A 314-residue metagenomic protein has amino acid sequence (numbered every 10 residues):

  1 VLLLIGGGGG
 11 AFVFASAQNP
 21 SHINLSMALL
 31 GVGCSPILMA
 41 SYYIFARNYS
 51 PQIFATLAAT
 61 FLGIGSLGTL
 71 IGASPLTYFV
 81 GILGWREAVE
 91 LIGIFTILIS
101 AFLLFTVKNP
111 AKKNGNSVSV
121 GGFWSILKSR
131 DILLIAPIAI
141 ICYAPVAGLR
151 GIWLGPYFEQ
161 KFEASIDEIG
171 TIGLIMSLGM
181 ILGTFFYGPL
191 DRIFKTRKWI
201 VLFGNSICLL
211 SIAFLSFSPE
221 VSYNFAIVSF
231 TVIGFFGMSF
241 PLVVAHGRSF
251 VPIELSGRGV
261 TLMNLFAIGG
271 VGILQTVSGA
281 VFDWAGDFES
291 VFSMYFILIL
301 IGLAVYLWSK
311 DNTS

Functional and structural regions predicted by a protein language model:
V1-F12, W199-A213: Structural signature of the two symmetry-related core transmembrane helices
S26-I64: Cytoplasmic helix-loop-helix junction between adjacent transmembrane helices in 12-TM secondary transporters
P36-Y49, M238-P252: Intracellular juxtamembrane helix-capping segments at the cytosolic ends of symmetry-related transmembrane helices
T60-V107: Helix-loop-helix hairpin linking two adjacent transmembrane segments in secondary transporters
N109-A136: Juxtamembrane intracellular "pre-TM" segments in multi-pass secondary transporters
D131-T184, L274-Q275, G279: Extracytoplasmic gate region of multi-pass secondary transporters
G183-T196, F282: Helix-to-loop junctions at the C-terminal end of transmembrane segments in multipass secondary transporters
F250-A285: A late C-terminal transmembrane helix in Major Facilitator Superfamily
